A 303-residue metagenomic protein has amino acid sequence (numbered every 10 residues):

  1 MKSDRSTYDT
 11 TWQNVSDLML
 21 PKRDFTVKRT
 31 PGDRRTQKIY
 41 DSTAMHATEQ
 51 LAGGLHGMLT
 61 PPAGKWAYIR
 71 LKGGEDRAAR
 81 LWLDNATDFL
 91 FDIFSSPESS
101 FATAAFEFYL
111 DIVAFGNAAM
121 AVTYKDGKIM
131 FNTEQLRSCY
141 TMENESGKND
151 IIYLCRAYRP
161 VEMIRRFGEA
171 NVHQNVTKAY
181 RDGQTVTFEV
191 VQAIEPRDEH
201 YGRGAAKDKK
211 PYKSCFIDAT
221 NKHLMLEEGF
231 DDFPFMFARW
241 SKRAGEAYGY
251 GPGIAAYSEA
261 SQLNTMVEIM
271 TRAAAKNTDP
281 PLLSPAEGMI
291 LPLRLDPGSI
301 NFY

Functional and structural regions predicted by a protein language model:
M1-V186: Extended, helix-rich architectural segments
L18, K28, M58-L59, F94 (+10 more regions): Compositionally biased, intrinsically disordered/low-complexity regions enriched for serine, proline and threonine
M120, Y124-D126, Q192-D198, N221 (+2 more regions): Short, flexible loop/turn elements at secondary-structure junctions
T185-D198, K209-K213: Serine/threonine-rich low-complexity intrinsically disordered regions
G202-Y303: Extended, charged amphipathic alpha-helical segments
